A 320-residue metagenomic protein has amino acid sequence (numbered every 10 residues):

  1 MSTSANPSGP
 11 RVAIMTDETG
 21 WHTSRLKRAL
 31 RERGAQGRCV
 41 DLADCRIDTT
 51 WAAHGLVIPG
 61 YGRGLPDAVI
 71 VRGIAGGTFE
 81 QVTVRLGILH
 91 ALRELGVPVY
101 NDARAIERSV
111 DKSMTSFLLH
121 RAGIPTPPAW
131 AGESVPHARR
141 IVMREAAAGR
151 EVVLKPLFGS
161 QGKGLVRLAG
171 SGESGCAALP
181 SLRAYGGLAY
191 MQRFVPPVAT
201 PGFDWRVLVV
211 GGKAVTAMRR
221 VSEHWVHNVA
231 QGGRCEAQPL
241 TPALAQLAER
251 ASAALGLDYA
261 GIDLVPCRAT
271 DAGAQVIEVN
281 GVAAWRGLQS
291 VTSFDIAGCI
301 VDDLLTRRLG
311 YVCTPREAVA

Functional and structural regions predicted by a protein language model:
P7-A13: Extreme N-terminal starter segment of soluble prokaryotic enzymes
D17-P128: Conserved N-proximal alpha/beta basic substrate-recognition cap immediately N-terminal to, or forming the N-lobe
G34, V209-K213, R268-A272: Short acidic-glycine loop/turn motifs at beta-strand connectors
A122-R150: Rossmann-like NAD(P)H-binding beta-loop-alpha module
R150, K163-S252: Phosphate-binding site of ATP-dependent enzymes
V152, V215-T216, A260, Q275-E278: Protein kinase-like catalytic core scaffold
L188, W225-V276, G298-A318: A long amphipathic alpha-helix within ATP-dependent nucleotide-binding catalytic cores
N280-S293: Glycine-rich phosphate/pyrophosphate-binding beta-alpha loops
